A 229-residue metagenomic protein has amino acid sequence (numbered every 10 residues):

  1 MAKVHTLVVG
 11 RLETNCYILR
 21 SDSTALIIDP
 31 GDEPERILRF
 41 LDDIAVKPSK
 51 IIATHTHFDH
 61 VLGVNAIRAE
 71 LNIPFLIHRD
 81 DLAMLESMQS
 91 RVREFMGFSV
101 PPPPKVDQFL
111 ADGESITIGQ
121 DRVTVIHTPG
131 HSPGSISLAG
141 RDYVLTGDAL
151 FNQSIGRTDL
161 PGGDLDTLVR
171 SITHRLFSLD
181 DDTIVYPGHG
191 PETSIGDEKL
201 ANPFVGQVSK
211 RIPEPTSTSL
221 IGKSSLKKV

Functional and structural regions predicted by a protein language model:
A2-I44, S137-T146: Conserved beta-strand hairpin/beta-sheet module of binuclear metal-dependent hydrolase folds, prominently
L7-V8, V106-D107, H127-P129: Short Gly/Pro-enriched turn/cap motifs at secondary-structure boundaries
L19, T54, T128: Conserved S/T- and glycine-rich ATP-binding loop of Class I adenylate-forming
A25, S90-E94, S115, R122-T216 (+1 more regions): Metallo-beta-lactamase
E33-T117, L200-R211: Active-site HxH/HxHxD metal-binding segment of metal-dependent hydrolases
L220-V229: C-terminal regulatory/interaction regions
